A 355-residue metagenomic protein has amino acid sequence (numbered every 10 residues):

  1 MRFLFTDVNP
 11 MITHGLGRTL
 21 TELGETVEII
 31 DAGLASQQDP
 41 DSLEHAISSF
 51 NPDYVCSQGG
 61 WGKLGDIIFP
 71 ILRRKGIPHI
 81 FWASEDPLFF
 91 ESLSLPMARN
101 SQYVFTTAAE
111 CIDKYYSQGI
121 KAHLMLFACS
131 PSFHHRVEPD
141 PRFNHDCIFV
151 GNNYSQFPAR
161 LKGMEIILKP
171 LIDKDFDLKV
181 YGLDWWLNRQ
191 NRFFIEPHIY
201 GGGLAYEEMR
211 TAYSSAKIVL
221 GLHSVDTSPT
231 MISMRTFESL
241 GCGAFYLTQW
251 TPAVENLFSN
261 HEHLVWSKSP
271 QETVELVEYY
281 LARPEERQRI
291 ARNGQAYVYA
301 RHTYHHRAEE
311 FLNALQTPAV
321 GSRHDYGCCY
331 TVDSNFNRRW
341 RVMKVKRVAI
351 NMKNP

Functional and structural regions predicted by a protein language model:
M1-A46, F50, G59-I67, Y103 (+5 more regions): Nucleotide-sugar donor-binding catalytic core of glycosyltransferases
C56: N-terminal Rossmann-like NAD(P) cofactor-binding module of classical short-chain dehydrogenase/reductase
I67-K75, P96-M97, I167-P170: Catalytic-core regions built around general acid/base machinery
L72-E85: Active-site proximal beta-strand in glycosyltransferases
P87-Q102: Membrane-proximal helix-turn-helix segments that form the acceptor-binding/catalytic region of lipid-linked
L264-P270, Y279-P284: Conserved acidic donor-binding segment of nucleotide-sugar-dependent glycosyltransferases
Y279-P355: C-terminal amphipathic helix plus adjacent low-complexity, charged tail appended to glycosyltransferase catalytic
